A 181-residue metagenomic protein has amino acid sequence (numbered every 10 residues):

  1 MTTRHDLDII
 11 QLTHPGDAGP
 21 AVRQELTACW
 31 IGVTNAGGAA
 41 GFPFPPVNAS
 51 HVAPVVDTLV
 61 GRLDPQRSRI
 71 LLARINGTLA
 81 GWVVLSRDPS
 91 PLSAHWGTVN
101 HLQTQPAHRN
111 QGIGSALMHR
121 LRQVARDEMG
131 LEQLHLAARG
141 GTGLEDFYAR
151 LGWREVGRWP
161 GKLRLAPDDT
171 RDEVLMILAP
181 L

Functional and structural regions predicted by a protein language model:
T2-D8, T13-A18, R154, W159-L181: Terminal substrate-recognition subdomain of acyl/acetyltransferases
H5-H101, Q105, M118-H119, V124 (+1 more regions): Acetyl-CoA-dependent GNAT
S93, N110-Q111: Helix-adjacent hinge/juxtasegments
H101-Q103, Q133-A137, L175-I177: Short aromatic/hydrophobic contact patches that present stacked aromatics for nucleic-acid/ligand binding
R109, L134-E145, K162-P167: Conserved beta-strand-loop-alpha-helix junction that forms the acyl-donor binding cleft
Q111, S115, D127, G140-R158: Conserved active-site alpha-helix within GNAT-family acetyltransferase domains
M118, A125-R139: Conserved GNAT acetyl-CoA-binding A-motif
